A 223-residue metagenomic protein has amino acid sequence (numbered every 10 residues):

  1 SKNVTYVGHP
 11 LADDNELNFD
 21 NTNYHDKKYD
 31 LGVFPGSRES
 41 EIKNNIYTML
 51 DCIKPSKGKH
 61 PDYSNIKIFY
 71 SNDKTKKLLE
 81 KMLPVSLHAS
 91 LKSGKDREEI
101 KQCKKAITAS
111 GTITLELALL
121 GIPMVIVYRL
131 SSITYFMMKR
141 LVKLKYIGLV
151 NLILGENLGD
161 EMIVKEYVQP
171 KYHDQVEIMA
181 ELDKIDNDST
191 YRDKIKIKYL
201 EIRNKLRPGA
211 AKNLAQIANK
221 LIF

Functional and structural regions predicted by a protein language model:
S1-F223: Nucleotide-activated sugar donor-binding and catalytic core shared by glycosyltransferases and related lipid-linked
